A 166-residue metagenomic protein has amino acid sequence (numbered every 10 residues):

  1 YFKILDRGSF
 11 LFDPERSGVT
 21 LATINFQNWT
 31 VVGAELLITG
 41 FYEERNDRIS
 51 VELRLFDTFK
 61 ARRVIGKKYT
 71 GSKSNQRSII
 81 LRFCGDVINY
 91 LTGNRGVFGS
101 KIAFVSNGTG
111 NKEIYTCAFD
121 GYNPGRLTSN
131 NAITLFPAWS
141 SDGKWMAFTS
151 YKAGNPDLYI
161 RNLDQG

Functional and structural regions predicted by a protein language model:
Y1-I49: Short, solvent-exposed, polar/charged sequence segments at loop or secondary-structure edges
F12-S17, A118-L135, R161-G166: Multi-bladed beta-propeller domains
I24, V31-L37, N46-V51, V97-G99 (+4 more regions): Extracytoplasmic
L53-L55, T116-A118, I160: Conserved blade-register residue in beta-propeller folds
F59-T128: C-terminal/domain-edge helix-coil "capping" segments
R95, S106-E113, S129-A132, T149-Y159 (+1 more regions): A flexible loop/linker signature enriched in serine peptidases of the S9 family
I102, G143-A147: Hydrophobic beta-strand positions that form the internal "hydrophobic ladder" of WD40/Gbeta-like beta-propeller blades
